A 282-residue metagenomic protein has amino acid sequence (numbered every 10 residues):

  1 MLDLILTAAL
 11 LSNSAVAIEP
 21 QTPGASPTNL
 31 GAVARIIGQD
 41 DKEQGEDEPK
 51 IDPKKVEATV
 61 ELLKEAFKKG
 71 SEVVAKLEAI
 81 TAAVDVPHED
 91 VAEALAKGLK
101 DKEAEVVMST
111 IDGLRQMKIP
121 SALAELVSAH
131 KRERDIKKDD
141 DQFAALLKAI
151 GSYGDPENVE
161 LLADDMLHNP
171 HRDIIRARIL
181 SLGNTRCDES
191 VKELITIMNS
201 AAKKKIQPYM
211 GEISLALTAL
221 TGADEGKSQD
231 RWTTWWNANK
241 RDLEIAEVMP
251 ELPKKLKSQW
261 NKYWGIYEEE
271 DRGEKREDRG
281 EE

Functional and structural regions predicted by a protein language model:
M1-E19: Sec-dependent N-terminal signal peptides
I18-G38, N184, S258-E282: Eukaryotic intrinsically disordered, low-complexity regulatory tails and linkers enriched in charged/polar residues
P53-F67, H88-K100, M108, I119-E133 (+4 more regions): Amphipathic alpha-helical scaffolding segments comprising HEAT/armadillo-like alpha-solenoid repeats
S71-E72, K102-E103, R134-D139, P170-H171 (+1 more regions): Short inter-helical turns and helix N-cap capping residues of alpha-solenoid HEAT/ARM repeat scaffolds
A75-K76, A92, V107, L123 (+6 more regions): Residue-level detector of extended alpha-helical repeat arrays and alpha-solenoid scaffolds
D188-A246, K255-Y263: Extended alpha-helical scaffolding segments
